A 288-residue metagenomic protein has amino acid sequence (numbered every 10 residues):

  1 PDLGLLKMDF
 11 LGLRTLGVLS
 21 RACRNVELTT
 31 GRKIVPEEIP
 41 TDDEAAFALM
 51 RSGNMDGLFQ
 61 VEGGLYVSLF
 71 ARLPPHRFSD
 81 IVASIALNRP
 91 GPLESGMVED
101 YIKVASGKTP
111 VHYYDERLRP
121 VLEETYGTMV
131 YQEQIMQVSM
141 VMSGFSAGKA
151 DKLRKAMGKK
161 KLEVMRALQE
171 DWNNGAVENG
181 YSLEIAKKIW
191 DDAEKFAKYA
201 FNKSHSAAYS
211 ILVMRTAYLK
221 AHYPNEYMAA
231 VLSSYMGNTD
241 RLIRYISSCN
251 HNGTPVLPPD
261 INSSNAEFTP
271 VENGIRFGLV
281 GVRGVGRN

Functional and structural regions predicted by a protein language model:
P1-N288: Noncatalytic, beta-rich nucleic-acid-contacting surfaces in large DNA/RNA-processing enzymes
